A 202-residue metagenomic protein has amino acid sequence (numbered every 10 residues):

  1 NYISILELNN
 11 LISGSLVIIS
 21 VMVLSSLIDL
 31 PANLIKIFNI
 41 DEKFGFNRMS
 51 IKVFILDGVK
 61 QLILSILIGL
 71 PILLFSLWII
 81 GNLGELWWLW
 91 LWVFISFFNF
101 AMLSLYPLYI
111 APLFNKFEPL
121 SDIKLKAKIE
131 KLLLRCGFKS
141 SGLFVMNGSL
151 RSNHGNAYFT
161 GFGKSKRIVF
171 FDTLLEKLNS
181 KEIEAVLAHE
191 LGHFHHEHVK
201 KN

Functional and structural regions predicted by a protein language model:
N1-N202: Polar-ligand-bearing catalytic/cofactor-coordination segments of membrane-embedded or membrane-tethered inner-membrane
